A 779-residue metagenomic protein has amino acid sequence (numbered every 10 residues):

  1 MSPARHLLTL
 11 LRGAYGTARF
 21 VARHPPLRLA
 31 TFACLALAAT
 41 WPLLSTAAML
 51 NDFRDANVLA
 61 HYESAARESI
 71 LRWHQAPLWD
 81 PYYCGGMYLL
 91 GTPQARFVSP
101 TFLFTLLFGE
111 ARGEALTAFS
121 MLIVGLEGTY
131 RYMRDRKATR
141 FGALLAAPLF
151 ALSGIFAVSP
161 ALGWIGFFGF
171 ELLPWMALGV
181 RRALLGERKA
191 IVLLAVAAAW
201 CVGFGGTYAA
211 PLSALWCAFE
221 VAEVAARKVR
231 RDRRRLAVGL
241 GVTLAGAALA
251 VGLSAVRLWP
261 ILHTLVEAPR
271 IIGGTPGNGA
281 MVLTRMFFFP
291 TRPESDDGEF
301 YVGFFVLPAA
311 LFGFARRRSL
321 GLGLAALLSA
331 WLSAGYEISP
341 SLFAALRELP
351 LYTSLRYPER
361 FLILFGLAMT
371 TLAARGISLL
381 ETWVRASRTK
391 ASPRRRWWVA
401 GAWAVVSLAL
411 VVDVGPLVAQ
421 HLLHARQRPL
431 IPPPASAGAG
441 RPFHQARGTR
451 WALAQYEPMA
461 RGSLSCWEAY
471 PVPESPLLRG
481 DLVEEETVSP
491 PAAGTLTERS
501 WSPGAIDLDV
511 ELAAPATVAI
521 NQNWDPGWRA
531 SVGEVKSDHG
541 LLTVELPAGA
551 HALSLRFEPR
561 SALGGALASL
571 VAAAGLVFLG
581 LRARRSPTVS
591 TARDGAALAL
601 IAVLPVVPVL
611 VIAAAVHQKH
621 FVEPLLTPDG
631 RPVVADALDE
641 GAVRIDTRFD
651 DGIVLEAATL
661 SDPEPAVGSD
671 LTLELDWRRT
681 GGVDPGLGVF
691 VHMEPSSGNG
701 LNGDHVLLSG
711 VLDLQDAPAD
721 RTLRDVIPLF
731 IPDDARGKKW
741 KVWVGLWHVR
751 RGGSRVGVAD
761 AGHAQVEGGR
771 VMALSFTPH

Functional and structural regions predicted by a protein language model:
M1-P42, V238-T243, A400-A404, A574-L610: Start-transfer (signal-anchor) and selected internal transmembrane alpha helices of multi-pass inner/ER membrane
F32-L35, V124-R136, R140-R227, V242-I261 (+1 more regions): Membrane-embedded helix bundles of polyisoprenyl
L35-L126, P148-E171, G277-P293, Y336-F343: Membrane-interface coil-to-helix junctions
V58-L71, Q75-L78, G239-F314, L332 (+4 more regions): Periplasmic/ER-lumenal interhelical loops and adjacent helix-loop junctions in multi-pass membrane proteins
L244-A248, T371, S378-P416, R582 (+1 more regions): Signature aromatic-anchored transmembrane alpha helix within multi-pass, membrane-resident enzymes that catalyze glycan
V302-W331, L576-A583: Hydrophobic, aromatic-rich transmembrane alpha-helices and their immediate juxtamembrane boundary segments
L482-D594: Active-site-proximal, structured, solvent-exposed surfaces of multi-pass membrane proteins that position macromolecular
H539, A597-H779: Extracellular/lumen-exposed scaffold segments
